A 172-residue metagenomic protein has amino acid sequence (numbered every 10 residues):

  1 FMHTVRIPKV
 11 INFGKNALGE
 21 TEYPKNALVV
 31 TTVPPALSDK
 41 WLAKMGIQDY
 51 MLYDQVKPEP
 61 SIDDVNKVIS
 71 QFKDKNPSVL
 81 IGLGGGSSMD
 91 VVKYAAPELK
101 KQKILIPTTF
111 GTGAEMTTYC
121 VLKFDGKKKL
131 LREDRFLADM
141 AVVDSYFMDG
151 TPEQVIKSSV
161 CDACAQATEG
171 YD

Functional and structural regions predicted by a protein language model:
F1-V79: ATP/NTP phosphate-donor binding region
V10, N26-L28, S78-I81, Q102-P107 (+1 more regions): Structural motif
F13, K57-P60, G84, P152 (+1 more regions): Catalytic cores of large soluble enzymes that bind and process phosphate-bearing ligands
E20-Y23, K67, Q71, Y94 (+1 more regions): Alpha-helical scaffold segments in soluble metabolic enzymes
T21, A36-D39, I62, S87-Y94 (+1 more regions): Short glycine/serine/threonine-rich phosphate/pyrophosphate-binding segments that cradle anionic phosphate groups
F72-T108: A short, small-residue-rich loop immediately preceding and capping a beta-strand
E98-D172: A glycine/threonine-rich phosphate-anchoring loop and its flanking beta-alpha core in nucleotide/phosphate-binding
